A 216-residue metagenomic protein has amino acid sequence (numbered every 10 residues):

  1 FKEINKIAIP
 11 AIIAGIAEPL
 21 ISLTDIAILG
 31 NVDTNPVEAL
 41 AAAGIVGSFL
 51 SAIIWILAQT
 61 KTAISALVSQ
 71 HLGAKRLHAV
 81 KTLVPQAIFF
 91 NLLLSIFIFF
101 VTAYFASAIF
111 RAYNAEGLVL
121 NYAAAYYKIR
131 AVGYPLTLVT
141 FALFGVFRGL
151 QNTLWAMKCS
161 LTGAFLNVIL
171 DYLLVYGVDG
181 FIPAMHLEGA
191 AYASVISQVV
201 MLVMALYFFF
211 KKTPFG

Functional and structural regions predicted by a protein language model:
F1-A11, V68-P135, I182-G216: Short alpha-helical transmembrane segments in multi-pass integral membrane proteins
F1-L20, F49-I56, V132, K158: Residue-level signal for short hydrophobic patches within transmembrane helices of multi-pass membrane transporters
I12, T24-I28, A39, I64 (+2 more regions): Hydrophobic alpha-helical segments typical of transmembrane helices and their membrane-interface/capping positions
I12-I16, L20, T24, I56 (+7 more regions): Generic alpha-helical transmembrane segments of integral inner-membrane proteins, especially permease/transport modules
L20-L23, N31-V32, V37, H71-A74 (+3 more regions): Helix-loop interface residues and adjacent transmembrane-helix termini in multi-pass membrane transporters, primarily
L29-S51, G117-Y122, L187-G189: Interfacial/gating helices of multi-pass transporter permease domains
L40-F100, T137-C159: Small-residue-rich hydrophobic transmembrane alpha-helices
